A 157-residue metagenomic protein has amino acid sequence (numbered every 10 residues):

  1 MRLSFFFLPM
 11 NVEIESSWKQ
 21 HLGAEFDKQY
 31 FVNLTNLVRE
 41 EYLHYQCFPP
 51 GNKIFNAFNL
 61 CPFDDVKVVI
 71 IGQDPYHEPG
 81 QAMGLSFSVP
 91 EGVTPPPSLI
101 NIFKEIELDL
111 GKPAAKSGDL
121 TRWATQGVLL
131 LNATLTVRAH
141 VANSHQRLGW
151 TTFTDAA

Functional and structural regions predicted by a protein language model:
F5-F7: Aromatic (phenylalanine/tyrosine) cluster motif
M10-L22: Generic N-terminal amphipathic, Lys/Arg-enriched alpha-helix
S17, A24-A157: A polyanion-binding, active-site-adjacent surface
